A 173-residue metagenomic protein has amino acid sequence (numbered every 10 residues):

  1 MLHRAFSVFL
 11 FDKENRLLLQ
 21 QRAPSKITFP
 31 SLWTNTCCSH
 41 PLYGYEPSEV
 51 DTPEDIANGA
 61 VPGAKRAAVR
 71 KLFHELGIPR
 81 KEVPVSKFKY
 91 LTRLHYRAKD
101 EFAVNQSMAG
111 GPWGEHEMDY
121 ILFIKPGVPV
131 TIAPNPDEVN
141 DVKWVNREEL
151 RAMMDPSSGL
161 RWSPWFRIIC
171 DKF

Functional and structural regions predicted by a protein language model:
M1-I78: Conserved Nudix-box catalytic region and its N-terminal flanking loop in Nudix hydrolases and closely related
F9-F11, E82-V83, G110-G114: Short, conserved, surface-exposed binding loops centered on an aromatic residue
C37, Y43, K89-F173: Nudix hydrolase/Nudix homology domain
G63, P84, P134-N135: Poly-acidic low-complexity segments
I78-K89: Short, structured loop/turn "capping" segments at alpha-beta junctions
